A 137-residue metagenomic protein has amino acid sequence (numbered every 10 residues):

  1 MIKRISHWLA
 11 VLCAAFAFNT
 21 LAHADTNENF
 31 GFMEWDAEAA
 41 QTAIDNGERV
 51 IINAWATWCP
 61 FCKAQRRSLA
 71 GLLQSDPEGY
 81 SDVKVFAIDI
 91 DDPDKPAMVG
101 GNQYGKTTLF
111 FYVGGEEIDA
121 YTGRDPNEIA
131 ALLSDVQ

Functional and structural regions predicted by a protein language model:
M1-A10: Bacterial N-terminal signal peptides that target proteins for export
A10-N19: Bacterial N-terminal signal peptides
L21-Q41: N-terminal "domain-start" segment that seeds a small globular fold
E34, A54, E78-K95: Thiol-based oxidoreductase modules, predominantly thioredoxin-like and allied folds used for disulfide exchange
D45-T57: Short active-site neighborhood of thiol/selenol oxidoreductases, capturing the structured segment around
A56-F61, S68, I90-K95, E116-I118 (+1 more regions): Solvent-exposed loop/turn segments at secondary-structure junctions within structured extracellular/periplasmic domains
K63-P77: Typically the conserved alpha-helix immediately C-terminal to a functionally engaged Cys/Sec in thioredoxin-like
Y104-K106, F110-Q137: Non-catalytic, surface beta->alpha helical segment in thiol-disulfide oxidoreductase systems
